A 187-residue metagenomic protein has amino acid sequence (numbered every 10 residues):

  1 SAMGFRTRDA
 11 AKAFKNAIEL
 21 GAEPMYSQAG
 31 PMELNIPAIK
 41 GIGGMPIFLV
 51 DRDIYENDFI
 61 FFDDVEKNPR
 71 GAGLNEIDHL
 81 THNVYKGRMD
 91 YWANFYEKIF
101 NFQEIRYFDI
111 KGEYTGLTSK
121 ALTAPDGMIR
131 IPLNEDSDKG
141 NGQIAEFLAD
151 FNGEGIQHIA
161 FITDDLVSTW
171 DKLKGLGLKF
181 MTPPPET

Functional and structural regions predicted by a protein language model:
A2-D78, H82-V84, R106-S137, F161 (+1 more regions): Vicinal oxygen chelate
N16-L20, M89-Q103: Amphipathic alpha-helical segments
V65-E66, W92, N141-G142: Short hydrophobic/aromatic-rich motifs at helix boundaries and adjacent loops
N68-G71, Y96-E97, Q143-F147: Short amphipathic alpha-helical segments, especially helix-boundary/capping motifs
K86, A93, D150-F151, G155: Extended non-catalytic domains of envelope/secretory-pathway proteins
F95-Y96, F102, F147, F180 (+1 more regions): Aromatic side chains
E135-G153: Flexible internal linker/loop segments at domain or repeat junctions
